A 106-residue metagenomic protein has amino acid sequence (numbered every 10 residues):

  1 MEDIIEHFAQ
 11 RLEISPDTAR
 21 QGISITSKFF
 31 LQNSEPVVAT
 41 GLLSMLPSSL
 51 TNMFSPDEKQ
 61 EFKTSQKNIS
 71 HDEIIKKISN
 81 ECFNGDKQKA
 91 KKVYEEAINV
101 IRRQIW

Functional and structural regions predicted by a protein language model:
M1-W106: A structural "flexibility-hinge" signal
